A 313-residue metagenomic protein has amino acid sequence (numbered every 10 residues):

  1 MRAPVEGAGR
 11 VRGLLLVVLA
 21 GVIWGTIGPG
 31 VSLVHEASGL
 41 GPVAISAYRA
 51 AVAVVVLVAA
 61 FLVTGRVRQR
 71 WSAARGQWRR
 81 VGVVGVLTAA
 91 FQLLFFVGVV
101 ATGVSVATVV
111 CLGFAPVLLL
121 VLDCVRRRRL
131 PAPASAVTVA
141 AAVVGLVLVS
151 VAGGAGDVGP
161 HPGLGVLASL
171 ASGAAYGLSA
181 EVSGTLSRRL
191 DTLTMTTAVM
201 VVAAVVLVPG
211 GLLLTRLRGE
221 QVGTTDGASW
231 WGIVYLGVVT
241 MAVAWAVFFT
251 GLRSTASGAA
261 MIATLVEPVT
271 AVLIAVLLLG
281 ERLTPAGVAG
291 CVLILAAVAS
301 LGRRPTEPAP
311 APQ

Functional and structural regions predicted by a protein language model:
M1-A47, A53, V86, A90 (+4 more regions): Glycine-/small-residue-enriched transmembrane alpha-helix faces in small-molecule transporters and effluxers
R12-A20, V67-L94, V139, L164-S172 (+2 more regions): Loop-to-transmembrane-helix transition segments
A20-G21, T88-A89, L93, A107-F114 (+2 more regions): Helix-helix packing/entry segments at the starts of transmembrane helices
I23-T26, F61-V106, C111, L148 (+1 more regions): Specific transmembrane alpha-helical segments of multi-pass solute transporters/efflux pumps, especially DMT/EamA
V34, I45, R49, G98 (+6 more regions): Hydrophobic/aromatic residues within transmembrane alpha-helices of multi-pass small-molecule transporters
S38-A90, P116-L122, A175-V182, T196-L217 (+2 more regions): Transmembrane alpha-helices of multi-pass small-molecule transport proteins
L57, P131-G153, I274, A286-R303: Hydrophobic transmembrane alpha-helices of multi-pass small-molecule transport proteins
F61, A115-A140, V269-A289: C-terminal transmembrane-helix exit sites in multi-pass transporters
